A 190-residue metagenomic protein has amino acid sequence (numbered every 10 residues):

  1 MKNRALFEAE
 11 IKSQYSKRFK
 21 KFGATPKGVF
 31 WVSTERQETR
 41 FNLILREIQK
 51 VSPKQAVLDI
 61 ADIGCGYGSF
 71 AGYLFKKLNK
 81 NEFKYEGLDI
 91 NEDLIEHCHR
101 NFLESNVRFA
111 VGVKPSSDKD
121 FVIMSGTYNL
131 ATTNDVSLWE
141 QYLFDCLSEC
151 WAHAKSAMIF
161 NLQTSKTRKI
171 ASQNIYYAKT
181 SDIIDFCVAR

Functional and structural regions predicted by a protein language model:
M1-P26: N-terminal, positively charged/glycine-rich alpha-helical extensions of SAM-dependent methyltransferases
E35-Q55: Conserved alpha-helix/loop element of class I SAM-dependent methyltransferases that forms part of the SAM/SAH-binding
Q55-G66: Conserved class I S-adenosyl-L-methionine
A61, S69-R108: Class I SAM-dependent methyltransferase SAM/SAH-binding core
F121-E140: A short SAM/SAH-binding and catalytic strip from SAM-dependent methyltransferases
Y128-L130, L162-R168: Short "lid" loop at the C-terminus of a central beta-strand within the Rossmann-like core of SAM-dependent
A154-L162: Conserved beta-strand signature within the Rossmann-like core of class I S-adenosyl-L-methionine
I175-R190: Short alpha-helix
